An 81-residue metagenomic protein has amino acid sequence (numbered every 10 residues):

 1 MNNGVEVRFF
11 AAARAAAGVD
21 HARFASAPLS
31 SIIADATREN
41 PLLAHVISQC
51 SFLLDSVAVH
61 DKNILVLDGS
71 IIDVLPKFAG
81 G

Functional and structural regions predicted by a protein language model:
M1-G80: Ubiquitin-like/PB1-type beta-grasp interaction modules and other compact soluble beta-rich domains
